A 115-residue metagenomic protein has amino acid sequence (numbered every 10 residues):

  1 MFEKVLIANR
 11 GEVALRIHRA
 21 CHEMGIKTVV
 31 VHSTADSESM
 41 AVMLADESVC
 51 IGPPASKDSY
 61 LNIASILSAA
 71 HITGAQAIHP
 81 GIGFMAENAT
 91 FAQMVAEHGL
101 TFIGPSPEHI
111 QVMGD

Functional and structural regions predicted by a protein language model:
M1-D115: N-terminal beta-alpha lobe that positions the nucleotide/phosphoryl donor in ATP/NTP-coupled carboxylate activation
